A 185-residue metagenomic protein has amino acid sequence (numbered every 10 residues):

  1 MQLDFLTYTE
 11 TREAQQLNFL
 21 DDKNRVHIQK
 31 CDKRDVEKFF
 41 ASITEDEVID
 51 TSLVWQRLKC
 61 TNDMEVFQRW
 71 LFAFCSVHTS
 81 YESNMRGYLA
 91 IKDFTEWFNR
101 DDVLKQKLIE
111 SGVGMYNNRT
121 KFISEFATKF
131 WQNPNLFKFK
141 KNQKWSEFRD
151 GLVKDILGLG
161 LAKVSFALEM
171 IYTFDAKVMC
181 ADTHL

Functional and structural regions predicted by a protein language model:
M1-M115: Structure-specific DNA junction-binding interface
D63, F67, S83, F137-K140 (+1 more regions): Short, surface-exposed helix-loop/turn micro-motifs enriched in polar/charged residues
Q68, Y116-T120, V178, D182: A structural signal for well-ordered alpha-helical scaffolds and beta->alpha junctions
R69-H78, S124-K129, E169: Short, hydrophobic/amphipathic alpha-helical patches that form generic packing surfaces within helical domains
C75, Q143-L185: Catalytic DNA-binding helix-loop module of base-excision-repair DNA glycosylases/AP lyases
V77-G87, F130-F137, F174-A176: Short helix-capping/linker segments at secondary-structure and domain boundaries
Y88-L157: Alpha-helical ds-nucleic-acid-binding substructure associated with the helix-hairpin-helix region of base-excision DNA
